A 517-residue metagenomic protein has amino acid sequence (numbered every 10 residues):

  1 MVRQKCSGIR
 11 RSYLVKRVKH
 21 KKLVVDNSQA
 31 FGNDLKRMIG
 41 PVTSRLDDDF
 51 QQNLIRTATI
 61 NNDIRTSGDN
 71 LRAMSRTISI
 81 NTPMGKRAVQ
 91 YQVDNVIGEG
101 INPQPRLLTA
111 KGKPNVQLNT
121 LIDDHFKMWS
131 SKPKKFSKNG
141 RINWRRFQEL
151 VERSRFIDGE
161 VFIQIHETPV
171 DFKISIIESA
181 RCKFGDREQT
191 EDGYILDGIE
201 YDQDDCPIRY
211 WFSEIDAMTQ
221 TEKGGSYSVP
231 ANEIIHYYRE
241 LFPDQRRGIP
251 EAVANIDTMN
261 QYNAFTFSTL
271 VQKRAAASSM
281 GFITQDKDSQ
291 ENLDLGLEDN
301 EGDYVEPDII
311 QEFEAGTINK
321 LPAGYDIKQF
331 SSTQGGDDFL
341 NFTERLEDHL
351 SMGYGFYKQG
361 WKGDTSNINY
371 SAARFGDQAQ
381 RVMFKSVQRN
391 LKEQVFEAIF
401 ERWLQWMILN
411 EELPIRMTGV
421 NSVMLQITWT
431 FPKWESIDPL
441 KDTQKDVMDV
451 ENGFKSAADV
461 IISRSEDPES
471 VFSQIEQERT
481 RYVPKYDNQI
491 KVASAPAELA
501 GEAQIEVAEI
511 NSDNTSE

Functional and structural regions predicted by a protein language model:
M1-R155, D171: Extended, helix-rich architectural segments
V2-R3, R11-V24, F31, L35 (+8 more regions): Activation/maturation switch segments at domain boundaries
T43, D47, I142-F147, H166-S179 (+3 more regions): Charge-rich, acidic-biased intrinsically disordered regions
R87-P243, D449: Structured, mid-chain assembly/scaffold modules that mediate subunit interfaces within large macromolecular complexes
N115-V116, T317-D438, E469: Surface-exposed loop-to-helix/strand elements on domain peripheries
T120-S131, E149-I157, T168, A264 (+9 more regions): A broad, structural surface signal
I142, I165-T168, K273-S278, G360-S366 (+3 more regions): Short coil/turn segments at secondary-structure boundaries
I235-A373, M417-G419, L499-G501, I505-V507: Extended, charged amphipathic alpha-helical segments
